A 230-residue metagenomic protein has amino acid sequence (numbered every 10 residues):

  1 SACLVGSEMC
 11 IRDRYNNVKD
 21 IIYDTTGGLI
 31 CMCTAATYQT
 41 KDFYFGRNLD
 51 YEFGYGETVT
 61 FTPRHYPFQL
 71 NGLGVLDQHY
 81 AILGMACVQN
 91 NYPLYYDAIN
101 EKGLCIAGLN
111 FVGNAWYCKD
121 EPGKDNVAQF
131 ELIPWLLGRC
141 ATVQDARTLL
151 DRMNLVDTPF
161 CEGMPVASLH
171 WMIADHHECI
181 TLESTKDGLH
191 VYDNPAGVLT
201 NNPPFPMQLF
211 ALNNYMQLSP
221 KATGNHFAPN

Functional and structural regions predicted by a protein language model:
S1-R14: Single conserved hydrophobic/aromatic residue that forms the stacking wall/gate of nucleotide- or nucleobase-binding
Y15-N16, D20, D24: Intrinsic-disorder-associated, low-complexity terminal segments enriched in Asp/Asn/His/Tyr and depleted of Lys/Arg
Y23, G27-D125, R152-M153, D157: A contiguous strand-loop segment
V75-N90, R139-Q144, T148-L149, Q208-N230: A short, charged
D97, K102-L104, I133, A167-W171 (+1 more regions): Generic beta-strand structural signal
G123-V156: Alpha/propeptide regions of enzymes that mature by internal proteolysis
T148-G163, A167-M172: Secretory/export targeting leaders with adjacent low-complexity proregions
P165-A222: Extended amphipathic alpha-helical segments with heptad-repeat/coiled-coil character used for oligomerization, fusion
